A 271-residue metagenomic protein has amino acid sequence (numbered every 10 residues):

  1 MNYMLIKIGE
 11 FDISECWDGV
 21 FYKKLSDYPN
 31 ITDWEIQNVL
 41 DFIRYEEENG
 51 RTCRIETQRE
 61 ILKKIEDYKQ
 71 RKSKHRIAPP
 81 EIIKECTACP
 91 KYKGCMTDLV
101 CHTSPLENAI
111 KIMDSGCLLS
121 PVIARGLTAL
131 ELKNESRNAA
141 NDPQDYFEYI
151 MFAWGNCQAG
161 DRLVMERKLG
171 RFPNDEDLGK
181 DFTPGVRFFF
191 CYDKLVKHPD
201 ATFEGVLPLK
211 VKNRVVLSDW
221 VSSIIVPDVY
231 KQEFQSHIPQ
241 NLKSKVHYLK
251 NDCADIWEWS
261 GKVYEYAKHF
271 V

Functional and structural regions predicted by a protein language model:
M1-V271: NAD-dependent ADP-ribosyltransferases
